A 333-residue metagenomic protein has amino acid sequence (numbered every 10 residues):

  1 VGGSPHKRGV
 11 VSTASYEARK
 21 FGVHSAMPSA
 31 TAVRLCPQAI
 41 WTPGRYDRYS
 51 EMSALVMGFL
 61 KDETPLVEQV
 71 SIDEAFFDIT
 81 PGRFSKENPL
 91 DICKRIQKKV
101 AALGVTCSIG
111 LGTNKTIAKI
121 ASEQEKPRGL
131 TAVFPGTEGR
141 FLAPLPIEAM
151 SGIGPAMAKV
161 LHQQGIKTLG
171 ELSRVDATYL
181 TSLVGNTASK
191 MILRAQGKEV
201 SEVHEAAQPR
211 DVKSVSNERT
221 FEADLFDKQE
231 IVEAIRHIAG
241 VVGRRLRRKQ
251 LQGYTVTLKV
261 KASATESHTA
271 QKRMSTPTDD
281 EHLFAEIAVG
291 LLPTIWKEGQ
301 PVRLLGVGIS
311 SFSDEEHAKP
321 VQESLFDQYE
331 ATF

Functional and structural regions predicted by a protein language model:
V1-L183, T187-K190, I309, S313-H317 (+1 more regions): Gly/Gly-Pro- and Ser/Thr-rich, intrinsically disordered tail segments characteristic of DNA damage-repair and tolerance
A149, M157, H162-L304, S311-T332: DNA-contacting surface of Y-family translesion DNA polymerases
